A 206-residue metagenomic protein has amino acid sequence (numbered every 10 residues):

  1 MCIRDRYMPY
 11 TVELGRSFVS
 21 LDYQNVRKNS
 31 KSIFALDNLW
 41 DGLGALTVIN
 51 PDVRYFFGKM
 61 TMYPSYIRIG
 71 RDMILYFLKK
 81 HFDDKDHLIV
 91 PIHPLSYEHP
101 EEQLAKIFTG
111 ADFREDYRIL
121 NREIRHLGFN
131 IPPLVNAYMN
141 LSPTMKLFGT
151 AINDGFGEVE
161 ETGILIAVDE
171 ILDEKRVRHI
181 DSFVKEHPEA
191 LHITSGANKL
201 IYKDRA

Functional and structural regions predicted by a protein language model:
M1: Phosphate/diphosphate ligand-binding glycine-rich loop within oxidoreductases
R4-M145: Acyl-donor binding region in acyl/amide transferases
E101-A206: Intrinsically disordered, low-complexity, positively biased terminal segments
